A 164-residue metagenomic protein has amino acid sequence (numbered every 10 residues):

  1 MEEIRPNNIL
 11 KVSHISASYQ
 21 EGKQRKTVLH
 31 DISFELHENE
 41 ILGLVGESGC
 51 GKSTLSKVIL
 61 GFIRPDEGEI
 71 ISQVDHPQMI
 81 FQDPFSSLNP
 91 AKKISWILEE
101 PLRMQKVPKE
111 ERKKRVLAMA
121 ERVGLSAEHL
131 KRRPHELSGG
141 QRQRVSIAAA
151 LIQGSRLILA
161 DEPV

Functional and structural regions predicted by a protein language model:
V45-E47: The feature captures the beta-strand-to-loop junction immediately N-terminal to the Walker
L60: Helix-to-loop junction immediately C-terminal to a conserved catalytic motif
G68-P77: Conserved ABC transporter NBD signature motif
E110-E128: Conserved ABC ATPase "signature" region
R133-L137, Q141: Conserved ABC ATPase signature
I147: Hydrophobic anchor residue at the start of the ABC signature
